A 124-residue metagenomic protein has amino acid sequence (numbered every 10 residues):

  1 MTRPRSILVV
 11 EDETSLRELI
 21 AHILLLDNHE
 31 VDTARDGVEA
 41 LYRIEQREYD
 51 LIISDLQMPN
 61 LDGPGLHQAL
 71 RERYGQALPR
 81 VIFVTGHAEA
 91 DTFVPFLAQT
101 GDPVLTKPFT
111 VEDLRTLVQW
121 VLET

Functional and structural regions predicted by a protein language model:
M1-S6, G75-A77, T110-T124: Non-catalytic signal-transmission and effector/linker regions of two-component phosphorelay proteins
L8, T33-L51: Acidic, metal-coordinating helix/loop segments flanking the phosphotransfer/catalytic sites of two-component signaling
E11: Conserved acidic carboxylate
E18-L26: Charged docking surfaces used in two-component/phosphorelay signaling
D36-E39, D62-L66: Acidic catalytic/metal-coordinating carboxylates
D55, T85: Active-site residues of response regulator receiver
M58: Receiver (REC) domain active-site loop signature in two-component systems and cognate sites in sensor histidine kinases
G65, L78, H87-L105, E112 (+1 more regions): Alpha4 helix (beta4-alpha4-beta5 surface) of REC/receiver domains from two-component response regulators
